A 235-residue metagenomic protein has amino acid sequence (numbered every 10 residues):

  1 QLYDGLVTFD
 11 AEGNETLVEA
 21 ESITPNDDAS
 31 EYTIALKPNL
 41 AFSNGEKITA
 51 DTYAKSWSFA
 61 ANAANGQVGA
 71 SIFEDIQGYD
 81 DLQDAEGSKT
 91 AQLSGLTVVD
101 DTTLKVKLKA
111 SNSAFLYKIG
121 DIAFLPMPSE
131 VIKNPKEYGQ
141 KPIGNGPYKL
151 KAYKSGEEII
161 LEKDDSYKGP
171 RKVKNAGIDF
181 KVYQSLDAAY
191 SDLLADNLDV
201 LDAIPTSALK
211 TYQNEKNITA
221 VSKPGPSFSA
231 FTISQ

Functional and structural regions predicted by a protein language model:
Q1-D27, I143: N-terminal lobe/hinge region of extracytoplasmic solute-binding protein
E21-I72, K105: Aromatic- and charge-enriched surface segment that lines or borders ligand/interaction sites
N39, E162-S166, G225-Q235: A bilobed periplasmic-binding-protein/Venus flytrap-type ligand-binding module shared by bacterial periplasmic
T49-S56, D101-K107, G146-P147, N175-G177 (+2 more regions): Alpha-helical secondary-structure segments
T52-A54, G69-P128: Surface-exposed binding/hinge segments that line and control ligand-binding clefts or catalytic entry sites
A91, L108-V173, G177: Gly/Pro-rich hinge or "lid" segments in bacterial periplasmic/extracellular proteins
K133-K136, S166-T211, P226: Ligand-site clamp/hinge motif
K210-S222: Ligand-binding "clamshell"
